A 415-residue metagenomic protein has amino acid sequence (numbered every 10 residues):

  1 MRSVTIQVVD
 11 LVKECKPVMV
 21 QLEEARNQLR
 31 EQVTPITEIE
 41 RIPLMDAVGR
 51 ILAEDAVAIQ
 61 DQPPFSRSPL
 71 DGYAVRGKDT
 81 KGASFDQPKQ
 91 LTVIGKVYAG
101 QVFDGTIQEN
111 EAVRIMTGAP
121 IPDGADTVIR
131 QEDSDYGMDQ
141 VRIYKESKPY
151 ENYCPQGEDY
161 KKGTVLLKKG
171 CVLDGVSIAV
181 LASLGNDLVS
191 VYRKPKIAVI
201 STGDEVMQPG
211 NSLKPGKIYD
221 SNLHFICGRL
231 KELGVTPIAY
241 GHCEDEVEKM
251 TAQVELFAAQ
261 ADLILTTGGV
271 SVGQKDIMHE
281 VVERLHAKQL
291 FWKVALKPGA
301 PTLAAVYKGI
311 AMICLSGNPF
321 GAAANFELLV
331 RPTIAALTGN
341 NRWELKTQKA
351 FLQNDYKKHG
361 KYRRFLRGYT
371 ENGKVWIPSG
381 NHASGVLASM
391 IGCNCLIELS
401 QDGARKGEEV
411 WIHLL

Functional and structural regions predicted by a protein language model:
M1-F85, A335, N340-F365: Short, low-complexity N-terminal leaders and the immediately following helix N-cap/first helix
R2-Q7, C15-L22, D187-L315, P319-N325: Helix-rich terminal scaffold detector
T5-K16, V20-L22, Y73-A239, L396: Short, glycine/charged-enriched hinge/interface segments at domain edges or termini
R26, E40-M45, E54, G100 (+2 more regions): Flexible glycine/proline-rich
E40-L44, S66-L91, G124-D139, R363 (+1 more regions): Short beta-strand/loop turn elements enriched in aromatics
A47-D61, V102-R114, A304-A305, G309: Short, hydrophobic/aliphatic alpha-helical segments
S66-S68, A83-D86, D104-Q108, I121-P122 (+13 more regions): Solvent-exposed alpha-helices and their adjacent loops that cap or buttress functional pockets in soluble metabolic
